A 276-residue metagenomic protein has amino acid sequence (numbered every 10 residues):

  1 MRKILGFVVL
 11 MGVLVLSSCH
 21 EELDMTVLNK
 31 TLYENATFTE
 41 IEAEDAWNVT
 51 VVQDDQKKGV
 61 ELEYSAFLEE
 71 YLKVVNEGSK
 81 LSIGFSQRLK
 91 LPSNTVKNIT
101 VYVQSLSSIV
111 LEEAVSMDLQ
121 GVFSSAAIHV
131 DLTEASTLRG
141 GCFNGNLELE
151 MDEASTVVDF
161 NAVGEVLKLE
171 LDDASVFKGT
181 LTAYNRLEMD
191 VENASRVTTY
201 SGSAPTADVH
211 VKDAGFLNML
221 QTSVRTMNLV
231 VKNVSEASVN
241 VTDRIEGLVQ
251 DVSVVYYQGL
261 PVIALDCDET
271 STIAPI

Functional and structural regions predicted by a protein language model:
M1, G6-V9, Y33, V122 (+6 more regions): Generic hydrophobic alpha-helical membrane-segment signal
M1-N29: Bacterial Sec-dependent N-terminal signal peptides
K3-G6, T39, I245: N-terminal hydrophobic or amphipathic segments with adjacent small-residue motifs that include Sec signal peptides
C19-L132, R139-M151, V158-K168, L187 (+3 more regions): Acidic (Asp/Glu) and glycine-rich low-complexity loops/linkers that are typically intrinsically disordered
E113, T133-E134, E150-E153, D172-D173 (+3 more regions): Asp/Glu-rich intrinsically disordered low-complexity tracts
F160, S175-I276: Short, surface-exposed interaction patches in beta-rich subdomains that mediate adhesion/assembly near membranes
